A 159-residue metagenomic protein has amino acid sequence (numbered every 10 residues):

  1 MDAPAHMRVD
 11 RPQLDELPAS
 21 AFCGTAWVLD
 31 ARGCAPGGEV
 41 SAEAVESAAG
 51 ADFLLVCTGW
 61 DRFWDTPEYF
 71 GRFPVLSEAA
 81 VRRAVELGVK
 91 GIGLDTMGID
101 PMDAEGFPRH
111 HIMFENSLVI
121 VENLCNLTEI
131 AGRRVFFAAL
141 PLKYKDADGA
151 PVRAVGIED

Functional and structural regions predicted by a protein language model:
M1-D159: Active-/binding-site microenvironments in catalytic and ligand-binding cores
